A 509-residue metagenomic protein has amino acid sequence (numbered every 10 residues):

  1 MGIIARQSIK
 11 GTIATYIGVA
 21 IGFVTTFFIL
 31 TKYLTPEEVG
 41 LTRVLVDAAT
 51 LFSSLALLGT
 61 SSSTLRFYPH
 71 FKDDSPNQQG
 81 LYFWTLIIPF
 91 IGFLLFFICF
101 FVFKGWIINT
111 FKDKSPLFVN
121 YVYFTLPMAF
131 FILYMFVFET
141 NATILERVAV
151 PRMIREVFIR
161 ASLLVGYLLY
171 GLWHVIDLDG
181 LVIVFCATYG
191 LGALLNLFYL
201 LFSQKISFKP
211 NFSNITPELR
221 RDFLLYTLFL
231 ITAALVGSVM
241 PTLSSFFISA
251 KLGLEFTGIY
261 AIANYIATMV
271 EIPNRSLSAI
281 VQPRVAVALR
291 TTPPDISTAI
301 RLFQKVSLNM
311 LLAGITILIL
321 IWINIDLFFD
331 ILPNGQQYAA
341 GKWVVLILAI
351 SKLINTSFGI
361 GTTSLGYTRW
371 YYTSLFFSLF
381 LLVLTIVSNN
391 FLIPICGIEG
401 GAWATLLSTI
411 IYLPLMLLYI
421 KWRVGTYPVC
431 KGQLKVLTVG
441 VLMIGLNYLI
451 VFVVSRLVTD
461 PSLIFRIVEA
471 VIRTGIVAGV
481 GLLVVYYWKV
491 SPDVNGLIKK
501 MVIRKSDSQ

Functional and structural regions predicted by a protein language model:
M1-I4, H174-V184, N196-P241, R284-R301 (+1 more regions): Interhelical loop/hinge segments that connect adjacent transmembrane helices in multipass membrane
M1-V24, L45, P76-Q79, F118 (+3 more regions): N-terminal membrane topogenesis motif
I3-S63, G92-F93, F97-F101, M128 (+2 more regions): Signature of the first transmembrane helix
A5, F131-R155, L346-L381, F391 (+1 more regions): Membrane-interface junctions at transmembrane-helix termini in multi-pass inner-membrane proteins
Q7-F23, I159, V184-L200, T216-V287 (+5 more regions): Transmembrane helical elements of multi-pass membrane transporters/channels
F27, L57-D73, I144, A263 (+2 more regions): Helix-loop junctions and terminal segments of transmembrane helices in multi-pass membrane transport/translocation
I154-L169, W173-Q204, L379-T385, N390 (+4 more regions): Hydrophobic alpha-helical transmembrane segments
L449-Q509: Membrane-proximal transmembrane or re-entrant/amphipathic helices at the cytosolic face
